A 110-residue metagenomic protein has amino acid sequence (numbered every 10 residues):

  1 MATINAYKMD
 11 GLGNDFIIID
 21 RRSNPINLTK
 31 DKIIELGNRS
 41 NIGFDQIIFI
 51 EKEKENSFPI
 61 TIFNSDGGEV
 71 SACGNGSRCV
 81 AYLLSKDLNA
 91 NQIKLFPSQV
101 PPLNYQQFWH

Functional and structural regions predicted by a protein language model:
M1-W109: A glycine-rich beta-to-alpha transition motif near the start of alpha/beta enzyme domains, typified by
